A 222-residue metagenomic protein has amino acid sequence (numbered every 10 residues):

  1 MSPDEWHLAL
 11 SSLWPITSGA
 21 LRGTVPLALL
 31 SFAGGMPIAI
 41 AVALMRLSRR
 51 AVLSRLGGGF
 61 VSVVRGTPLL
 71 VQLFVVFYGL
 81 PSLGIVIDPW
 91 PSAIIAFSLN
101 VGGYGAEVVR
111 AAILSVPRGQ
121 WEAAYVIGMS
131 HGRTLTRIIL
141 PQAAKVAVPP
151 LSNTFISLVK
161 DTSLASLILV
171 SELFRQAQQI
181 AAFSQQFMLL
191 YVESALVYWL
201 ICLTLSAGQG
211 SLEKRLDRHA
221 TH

Functional and structural regions predicted by a protein language model:
M1-H222: Transmembrane alpha-helices and adjacent helix-loop boundaries
